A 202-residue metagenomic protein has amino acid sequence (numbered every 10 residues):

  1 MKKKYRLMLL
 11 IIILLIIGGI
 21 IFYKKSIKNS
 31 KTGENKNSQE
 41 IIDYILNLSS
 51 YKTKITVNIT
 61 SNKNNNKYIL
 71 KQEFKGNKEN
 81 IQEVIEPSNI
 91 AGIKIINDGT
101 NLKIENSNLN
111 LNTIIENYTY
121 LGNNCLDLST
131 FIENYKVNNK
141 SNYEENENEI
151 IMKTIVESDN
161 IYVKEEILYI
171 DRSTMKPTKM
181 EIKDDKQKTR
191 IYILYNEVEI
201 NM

Functional and structural regions predicted by a protein language model:
K2-G76, M202: N-terminal leader/targeting segments and the immediate start of mature chains
N47-K52, Q72-N80, I96-N101, E147 (+2 more regions): Short, solvent-exposed coil/turn segments at beta-strand boundaries
V57-I59, V84-P87, E105-N108, V156 (+1 more regions): Beta-turn initiation residues at beta-strand->coil junctions
N64-L70, A91-N97, I161-Y162, K188-I191: Amphipathic hydrophobic-ligand
K71-L126: An acidic-aromatic
T130-N142: A short, amphipathic edge element
Y143-M202: Gly/Pro-enriched, hydrophobic low-complexity segments that function as extracytoplasmic propeptides/linkers
